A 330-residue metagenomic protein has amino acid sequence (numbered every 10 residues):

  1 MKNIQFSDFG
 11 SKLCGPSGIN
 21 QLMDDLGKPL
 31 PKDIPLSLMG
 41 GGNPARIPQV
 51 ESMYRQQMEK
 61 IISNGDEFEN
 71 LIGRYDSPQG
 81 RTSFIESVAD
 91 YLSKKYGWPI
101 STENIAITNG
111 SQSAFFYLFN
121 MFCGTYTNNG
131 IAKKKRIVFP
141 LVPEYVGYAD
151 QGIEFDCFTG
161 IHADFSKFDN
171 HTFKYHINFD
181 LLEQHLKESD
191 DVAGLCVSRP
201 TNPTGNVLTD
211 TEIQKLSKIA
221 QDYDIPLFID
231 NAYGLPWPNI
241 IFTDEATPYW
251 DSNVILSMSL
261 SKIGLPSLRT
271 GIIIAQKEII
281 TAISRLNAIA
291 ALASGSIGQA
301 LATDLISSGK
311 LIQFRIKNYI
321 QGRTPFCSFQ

Functional and structural regions predicted by a protein language model:
K2-F6, S11-G110, F155, H162-S166 (+3 more regions): N-terminal small-domain helix-loop-helix segment of the aminotransferase-like
K28-P29, K218-I219, Q321: Alpha-helical scaffold elements within enzyme catalytic domains, especially in hydrolases
L38, Y319-Q330: Conserved glycine-rich beta-strand-loop-beta hairpin in the small C-terminal domain of fold type I
G42-R46, Q112-S113, E144-G147, P200-P203 (+5 more regions): Short, solvent-exposed loop/turn segments at secondary-structure junctions
E69-Y223, F228-D251, I255: Conserved core of the PLP fold type I
T82-E86, Q112-S113, Q214, K277 (+3 more regions): A structural signal for well-ordered alpha-helical segments within the folded catalytic domains of diverse enzymes
L118-F119, I283, A302, F329-Q330: Hydrophobic packing residues within well-ordered alpha-helices of enzyme cores
I131-K133, I153, F165, W250 (+1 more regions): Conserved core segment of the aminotransferase class I/II
